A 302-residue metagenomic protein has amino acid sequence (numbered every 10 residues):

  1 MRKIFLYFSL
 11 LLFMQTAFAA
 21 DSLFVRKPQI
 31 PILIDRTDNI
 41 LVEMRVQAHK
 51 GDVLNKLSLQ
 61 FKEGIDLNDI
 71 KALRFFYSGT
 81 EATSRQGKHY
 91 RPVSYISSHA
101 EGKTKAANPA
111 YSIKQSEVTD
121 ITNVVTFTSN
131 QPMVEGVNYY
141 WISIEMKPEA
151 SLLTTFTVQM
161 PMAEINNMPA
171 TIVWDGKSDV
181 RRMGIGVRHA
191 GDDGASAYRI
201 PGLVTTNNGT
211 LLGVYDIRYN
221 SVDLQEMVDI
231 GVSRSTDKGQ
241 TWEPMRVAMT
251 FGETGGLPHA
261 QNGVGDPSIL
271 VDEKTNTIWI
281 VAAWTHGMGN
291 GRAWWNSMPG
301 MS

Functional and structural regions predicted by a protein language model:
M1, S9, P169-V173, S235: Generic secretory/membrane-interface signal
M1-A20: Bacterial Sec-dependent N-terminal signal peptides
F5-L6, S94, G202: Sequence-pattern detector for short linear motifs and compositional/periodic biases rather than a specific fold
F8, F61, Y77, N207 (+1 more regions): Residues that line or immediately flank small-molecule/substrate-binding pockets and catalytic motifs
A17, I70-L73, Q86-R91, F156-V158 (+5 more regions): Generic preference for flexible, low-structure residues
A20-R181: Exposed, polar/acidic Ser/Thr-rich sequence context and nearby capping/turn residues that mark flexible linkers
D38, T80, G102, P109-V118 (+5 more regions): Asp-box/BNR beta-propeller blade signature and adjacent active/binding-site loops in extracellular glycan-interacting
